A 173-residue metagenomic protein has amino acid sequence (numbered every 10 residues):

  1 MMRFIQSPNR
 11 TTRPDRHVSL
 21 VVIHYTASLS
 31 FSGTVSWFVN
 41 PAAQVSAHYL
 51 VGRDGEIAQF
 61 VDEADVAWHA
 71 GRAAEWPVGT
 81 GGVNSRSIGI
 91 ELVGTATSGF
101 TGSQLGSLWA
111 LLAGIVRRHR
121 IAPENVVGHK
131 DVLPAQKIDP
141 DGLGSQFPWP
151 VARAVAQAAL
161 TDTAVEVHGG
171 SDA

Functional and structural regions predicted by a protein language model:
M1-I121: Active-site-adjacent loop/helix surface patches within enzyme catalytic domains that shape the substrate-binding cleft
S85, T95-A173: Basic/polar, cationic surfaces and motifs that engage anionic cell-wall and phosphate/carboxylate ligands
